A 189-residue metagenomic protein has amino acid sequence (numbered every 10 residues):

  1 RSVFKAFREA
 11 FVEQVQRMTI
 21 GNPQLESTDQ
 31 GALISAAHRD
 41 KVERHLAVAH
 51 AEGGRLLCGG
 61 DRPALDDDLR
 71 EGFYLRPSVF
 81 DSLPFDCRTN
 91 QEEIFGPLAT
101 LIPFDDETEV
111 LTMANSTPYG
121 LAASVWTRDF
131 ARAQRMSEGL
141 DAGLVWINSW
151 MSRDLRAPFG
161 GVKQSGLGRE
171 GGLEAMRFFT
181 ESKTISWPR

Functional and structural regions predicted by a protein language model:
R1-P77, T108-G143: Aldehyde/semialdehyde dehydrogenase
T19, D67-R70, Y74-R189: Conserved C-terminal structural/oligomerization subdomain of aldehyde/semialdehyde dehydrogenase
